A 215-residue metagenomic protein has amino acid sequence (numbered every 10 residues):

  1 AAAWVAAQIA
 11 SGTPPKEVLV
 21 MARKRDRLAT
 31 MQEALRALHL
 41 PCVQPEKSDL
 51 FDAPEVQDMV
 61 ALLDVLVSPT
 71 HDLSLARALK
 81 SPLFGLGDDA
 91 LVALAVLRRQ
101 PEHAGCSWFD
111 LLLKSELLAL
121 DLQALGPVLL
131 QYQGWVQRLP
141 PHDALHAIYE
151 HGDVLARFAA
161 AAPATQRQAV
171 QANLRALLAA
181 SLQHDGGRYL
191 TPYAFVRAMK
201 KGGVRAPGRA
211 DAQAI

Functional and structural regions predicted by a protein language model:
A1-F84, D88-V92, C106-W108, P127 (+3 more regions): Conserved motor-region signature of P-loop NTPase helicases/translocases
L94-Q133: Accessory alpha-helical DNA-binding modules that contact the DNA backbone or grooves
L139: His/Asp/Glu-enriched short active-site or ligand-binding loop at hydrolase and phosphoryl-transfer sites
